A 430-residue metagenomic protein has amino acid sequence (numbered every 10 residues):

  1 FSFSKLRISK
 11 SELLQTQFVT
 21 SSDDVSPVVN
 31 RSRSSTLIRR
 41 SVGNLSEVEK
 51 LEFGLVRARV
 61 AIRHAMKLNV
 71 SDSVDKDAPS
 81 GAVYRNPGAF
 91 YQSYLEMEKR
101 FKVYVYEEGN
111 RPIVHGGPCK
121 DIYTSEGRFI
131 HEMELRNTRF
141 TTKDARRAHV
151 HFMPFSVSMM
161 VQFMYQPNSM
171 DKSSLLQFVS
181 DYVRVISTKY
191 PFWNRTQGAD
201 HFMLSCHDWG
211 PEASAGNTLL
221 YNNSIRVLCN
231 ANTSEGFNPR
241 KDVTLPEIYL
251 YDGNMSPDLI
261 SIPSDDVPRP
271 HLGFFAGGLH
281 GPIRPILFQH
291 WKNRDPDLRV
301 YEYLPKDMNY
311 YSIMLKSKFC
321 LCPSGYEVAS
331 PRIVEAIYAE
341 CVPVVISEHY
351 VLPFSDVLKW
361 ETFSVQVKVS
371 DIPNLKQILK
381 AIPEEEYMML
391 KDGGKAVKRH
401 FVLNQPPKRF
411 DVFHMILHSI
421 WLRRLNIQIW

Functional and structural regions predicted by a protein language model:
F1-C206, G210-V300, L304, D392-K395 (+1 more regions): Juxtamembrane luminal stem/stalk of type II transmembrane Golgi/ER carbohydrate-processing enzymes
N309-V402, M415: Catalytic binding pocket for nucleotide-activated donors in carbohydrate/polymer assembly enzymes
